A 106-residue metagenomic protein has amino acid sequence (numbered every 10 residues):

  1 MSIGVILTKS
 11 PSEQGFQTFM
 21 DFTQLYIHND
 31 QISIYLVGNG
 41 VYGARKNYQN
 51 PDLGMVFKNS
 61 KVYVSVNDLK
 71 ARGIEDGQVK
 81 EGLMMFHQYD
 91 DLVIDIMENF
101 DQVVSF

Functional and structural regions predicted by a protein language model:
S2, D30-S33, K61: Residues at the starts of beta-strands that form the adenosine-phosphate
I3-Q17, G38-R45: Short, glycine-rich nucleotide/cofactor-binding loops
E13-N29, I34: Histidine-anchored nucleotide/phosphate-binding helix
T18-D21, N47-L53: Charged helix-capping and loop-helix junction motifs
I27-H28, V56-K58, D95-N99: Flexible, charged surface loops at secondary-structure boundaries
N50-E75: A glycine-rich helix N-cap at a beta->alpha junction
V79-F106: C-terminal structural segments of small proteins and small subunits
